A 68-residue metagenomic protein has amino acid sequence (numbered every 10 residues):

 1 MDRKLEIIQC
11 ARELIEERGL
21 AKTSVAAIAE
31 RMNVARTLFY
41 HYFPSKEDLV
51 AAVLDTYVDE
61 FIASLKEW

Functional and structural regions predicted by a protein language model:
E6, L14-D48, A52: Helix-turn-helix
R12-E13, E17, A63-E67: Terminal helix-turn-helix DNA-binding modules in bacterial transcription factors
V53-W68: Amphipathic alpha-helical linker/stalk segments
